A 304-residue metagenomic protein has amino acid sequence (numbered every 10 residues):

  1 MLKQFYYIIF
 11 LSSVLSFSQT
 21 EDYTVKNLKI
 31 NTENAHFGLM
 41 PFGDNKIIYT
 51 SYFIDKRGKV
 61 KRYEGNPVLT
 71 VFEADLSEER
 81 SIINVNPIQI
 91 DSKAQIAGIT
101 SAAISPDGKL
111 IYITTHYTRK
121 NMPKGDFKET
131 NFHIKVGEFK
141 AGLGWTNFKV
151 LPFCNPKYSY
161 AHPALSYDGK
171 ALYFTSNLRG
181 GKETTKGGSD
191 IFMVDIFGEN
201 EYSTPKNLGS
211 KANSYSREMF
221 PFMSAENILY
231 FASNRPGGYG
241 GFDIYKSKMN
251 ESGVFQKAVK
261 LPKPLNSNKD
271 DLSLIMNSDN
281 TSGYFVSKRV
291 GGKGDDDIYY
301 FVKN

Functional and structural regions predicted by a protein language model:
M1-E21: Bacterial Sec-dependent N-terminal signal peptides
Q19-N304: Short, conserved micro-motifs composed of acidic
